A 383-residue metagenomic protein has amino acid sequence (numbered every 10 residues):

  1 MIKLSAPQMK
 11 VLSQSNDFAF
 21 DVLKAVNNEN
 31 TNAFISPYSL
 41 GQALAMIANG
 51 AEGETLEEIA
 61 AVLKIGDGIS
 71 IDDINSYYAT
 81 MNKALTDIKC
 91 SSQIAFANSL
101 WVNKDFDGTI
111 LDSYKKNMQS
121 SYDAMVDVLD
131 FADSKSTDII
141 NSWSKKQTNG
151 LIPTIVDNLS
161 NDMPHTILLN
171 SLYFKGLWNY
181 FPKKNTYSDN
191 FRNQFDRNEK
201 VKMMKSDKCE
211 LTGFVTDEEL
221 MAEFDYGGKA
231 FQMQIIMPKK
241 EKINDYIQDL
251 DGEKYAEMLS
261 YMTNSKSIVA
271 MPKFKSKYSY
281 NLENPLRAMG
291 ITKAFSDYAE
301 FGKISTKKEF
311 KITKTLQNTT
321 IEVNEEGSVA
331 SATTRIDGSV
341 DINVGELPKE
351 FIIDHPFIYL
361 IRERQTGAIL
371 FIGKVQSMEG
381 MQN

Functional and structural regions predicted by a protein language model:
M1-I59, G150, T154-I155, I342-E346 (+1 more regions): Flexible propeptides and autoinhibitory/regulatory segments associated with cysteine proteases
A19, P37-L40, L44, L56 (+4 more regions): Short runs of predominantly hydrophobic/aromatic residues within well-ordered alpha helices that form helix-helix
N30, G66-M237, S260-N343: Non-catalytic, conformational "gating/processing" segments within enzyme and secreted inhibitor domains
P37-N49, T166, Y359-R364, I369: Extended, hydrophobic/aromatic-rich amphipathic alpha-helical segments that build helical scaffolds
I59-L63, P182-F191, Y246-E253: Short Gly/aromatic-enriched secondary-structure transition segments
L168, E218-I236, V344-Q382: Extended hydrophobic
P238-T263: Internal alpha/beta scaffold segment
E241-I243, K277-Y278, S328-A330, A368-I369 (+1 more regions): Flexible loop/turn segments at secondary-structure boundaries
